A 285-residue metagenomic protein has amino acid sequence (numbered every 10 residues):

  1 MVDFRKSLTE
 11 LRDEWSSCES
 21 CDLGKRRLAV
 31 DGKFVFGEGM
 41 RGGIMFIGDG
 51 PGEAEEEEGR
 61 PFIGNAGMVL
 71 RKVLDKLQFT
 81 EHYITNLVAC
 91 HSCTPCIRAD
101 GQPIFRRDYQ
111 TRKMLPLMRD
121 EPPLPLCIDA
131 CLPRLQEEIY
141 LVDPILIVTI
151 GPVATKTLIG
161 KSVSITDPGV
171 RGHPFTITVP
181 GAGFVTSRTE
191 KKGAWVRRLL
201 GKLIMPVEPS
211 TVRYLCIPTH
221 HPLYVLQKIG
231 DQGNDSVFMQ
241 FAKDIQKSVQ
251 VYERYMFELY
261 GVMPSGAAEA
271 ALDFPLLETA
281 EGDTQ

Functional and structural regions predicted by a protein language model:
M1-E281, Q285: A polyanion-binding, active-site-adjacent surface
